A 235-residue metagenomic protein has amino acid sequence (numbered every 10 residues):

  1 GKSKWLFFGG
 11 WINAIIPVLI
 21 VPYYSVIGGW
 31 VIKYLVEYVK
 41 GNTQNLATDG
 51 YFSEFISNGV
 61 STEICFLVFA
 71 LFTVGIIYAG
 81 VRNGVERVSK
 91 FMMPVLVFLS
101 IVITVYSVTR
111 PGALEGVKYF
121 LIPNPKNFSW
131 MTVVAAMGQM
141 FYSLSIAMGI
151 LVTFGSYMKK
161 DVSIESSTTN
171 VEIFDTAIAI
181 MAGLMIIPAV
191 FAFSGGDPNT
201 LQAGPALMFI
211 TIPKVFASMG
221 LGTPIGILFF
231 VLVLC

Functional and structural regions predicted by a protein language model:
G1-I12, S25-R82, P111-A135, Q202-F209: Inter-helical loop and helix-membrane interface segments of multi-pass membrane transporters/permeases
W5-G9, V18, S25, T62-F69 (+4 more regions): Small-residue packing motifs within transmembrane alpha-helices
N13-V39, C65-A79, P94-S107, M185-P188 (+1 more regions): Hydrophobic core segments of alpha-helical transmembrane domains in multi-pass membrane transport and ion-translocation
I20, A47-Y51, G138, I150: A general marker of short, structured functional hotspots
E86, K90-C235: Membrane-embedded translocation segments of transport machinery
